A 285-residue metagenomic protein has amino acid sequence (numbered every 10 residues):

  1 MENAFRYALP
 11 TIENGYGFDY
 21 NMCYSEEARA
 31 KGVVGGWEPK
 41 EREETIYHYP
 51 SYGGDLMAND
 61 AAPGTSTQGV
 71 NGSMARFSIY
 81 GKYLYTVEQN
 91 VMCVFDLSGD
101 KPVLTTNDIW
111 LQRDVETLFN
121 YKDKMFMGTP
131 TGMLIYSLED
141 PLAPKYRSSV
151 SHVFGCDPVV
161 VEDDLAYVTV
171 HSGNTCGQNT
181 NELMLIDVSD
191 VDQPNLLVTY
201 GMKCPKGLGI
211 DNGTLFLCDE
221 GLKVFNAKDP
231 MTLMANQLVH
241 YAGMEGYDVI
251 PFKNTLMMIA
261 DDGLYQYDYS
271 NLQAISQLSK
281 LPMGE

Functional and structural regions predicted by a protein language model:
M1-E285: Feature marking well-ordered beta-strand scaffolds used for ligand recognition
